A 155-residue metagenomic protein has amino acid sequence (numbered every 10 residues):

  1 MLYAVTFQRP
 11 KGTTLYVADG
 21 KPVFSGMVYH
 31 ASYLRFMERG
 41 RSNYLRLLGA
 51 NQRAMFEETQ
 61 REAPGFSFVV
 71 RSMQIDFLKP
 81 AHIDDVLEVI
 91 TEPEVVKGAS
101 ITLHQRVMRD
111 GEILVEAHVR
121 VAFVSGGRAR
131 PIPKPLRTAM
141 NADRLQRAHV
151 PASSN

Functional and structural regions predicted by a protein language model:
M1-V70, S125-N155: Hot-dog-fold acyl-thioester-processing enzymes
Y3-L15, M73, T91, Q105 (+1 more regions): A structural signal for short, well-ordered beta-strand segments
Y44-I101, E116, V121-A122: Hydrophobic beta-strand-centered segment that forms part of the acyl-chain substrate-binding groove
L78, R106-M108: Core beta-strand residues in small-molecule sensory/regulatory alpha/beta domains
R109, F123-S125: Residue-level signal for short segments within beta-strands and strand-turn junctions of well-structured beta-sheet
